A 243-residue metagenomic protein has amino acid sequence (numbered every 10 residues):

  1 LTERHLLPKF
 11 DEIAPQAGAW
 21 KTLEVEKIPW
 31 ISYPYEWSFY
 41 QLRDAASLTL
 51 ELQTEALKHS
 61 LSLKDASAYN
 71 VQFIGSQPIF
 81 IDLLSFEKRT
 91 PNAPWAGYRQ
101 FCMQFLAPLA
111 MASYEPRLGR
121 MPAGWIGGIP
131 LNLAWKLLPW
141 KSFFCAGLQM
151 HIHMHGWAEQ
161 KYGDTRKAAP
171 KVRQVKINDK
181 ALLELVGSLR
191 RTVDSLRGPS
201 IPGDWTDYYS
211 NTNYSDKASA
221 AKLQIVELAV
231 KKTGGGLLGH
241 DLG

Functional and structural regions predicted by a protein language model:
T2, L6-A45: Conserved structural core of kinase catalytic domains
I31-F39, K171-V175, T206-Y214: Glycine- and acidic
Y40-K64, P108, A112: Conserved kinase catalytic-core helix
L48-E51, S188, I225, A229: Amphipathic alpha-helical segments that form well-ordered structural scaffolds and often line/cohere around active
S62-P116: Catalytic activation segment of kinase domains across protein kinase-like and atypical kinase folds
P94-G198: N-terminal auxiliary segments of SAM/dcSAM-dependent transferases
S200-K231: Class I SAM-dependent methyltransferase Rossmann-like catalytic core, especially the SAM/SAH-binding loop
T233-G243: Conserved class I S-adenosyl-L-methionine
